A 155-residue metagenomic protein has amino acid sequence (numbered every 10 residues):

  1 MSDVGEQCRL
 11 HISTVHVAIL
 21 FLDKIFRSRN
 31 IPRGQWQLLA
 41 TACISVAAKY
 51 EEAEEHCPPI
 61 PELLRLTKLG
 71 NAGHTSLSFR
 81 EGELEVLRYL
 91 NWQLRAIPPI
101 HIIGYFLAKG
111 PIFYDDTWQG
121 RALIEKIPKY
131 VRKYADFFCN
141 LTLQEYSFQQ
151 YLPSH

Functional and structural regions predicted by a protein language model:
M1-H155: Structured all-alpha helical bundle cores of eukaryotic regulatory proteins
